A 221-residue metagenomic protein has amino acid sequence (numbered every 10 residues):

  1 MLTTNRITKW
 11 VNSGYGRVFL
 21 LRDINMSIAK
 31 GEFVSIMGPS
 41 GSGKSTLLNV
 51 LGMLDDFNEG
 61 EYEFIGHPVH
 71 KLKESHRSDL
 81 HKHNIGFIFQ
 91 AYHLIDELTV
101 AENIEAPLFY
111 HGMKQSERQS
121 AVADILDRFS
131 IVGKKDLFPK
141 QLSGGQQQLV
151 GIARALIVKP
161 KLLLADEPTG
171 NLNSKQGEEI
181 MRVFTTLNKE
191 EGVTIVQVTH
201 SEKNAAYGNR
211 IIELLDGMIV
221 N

Functional and structural regions predicted by a protein language model:
L2-G208: ABC family nucleotide-binding domain
I211-N221: H-loop (His-switch) and adjacent beta-strand-loop-beta switch element of ABC-type ATPase nucleotide-binding domains
